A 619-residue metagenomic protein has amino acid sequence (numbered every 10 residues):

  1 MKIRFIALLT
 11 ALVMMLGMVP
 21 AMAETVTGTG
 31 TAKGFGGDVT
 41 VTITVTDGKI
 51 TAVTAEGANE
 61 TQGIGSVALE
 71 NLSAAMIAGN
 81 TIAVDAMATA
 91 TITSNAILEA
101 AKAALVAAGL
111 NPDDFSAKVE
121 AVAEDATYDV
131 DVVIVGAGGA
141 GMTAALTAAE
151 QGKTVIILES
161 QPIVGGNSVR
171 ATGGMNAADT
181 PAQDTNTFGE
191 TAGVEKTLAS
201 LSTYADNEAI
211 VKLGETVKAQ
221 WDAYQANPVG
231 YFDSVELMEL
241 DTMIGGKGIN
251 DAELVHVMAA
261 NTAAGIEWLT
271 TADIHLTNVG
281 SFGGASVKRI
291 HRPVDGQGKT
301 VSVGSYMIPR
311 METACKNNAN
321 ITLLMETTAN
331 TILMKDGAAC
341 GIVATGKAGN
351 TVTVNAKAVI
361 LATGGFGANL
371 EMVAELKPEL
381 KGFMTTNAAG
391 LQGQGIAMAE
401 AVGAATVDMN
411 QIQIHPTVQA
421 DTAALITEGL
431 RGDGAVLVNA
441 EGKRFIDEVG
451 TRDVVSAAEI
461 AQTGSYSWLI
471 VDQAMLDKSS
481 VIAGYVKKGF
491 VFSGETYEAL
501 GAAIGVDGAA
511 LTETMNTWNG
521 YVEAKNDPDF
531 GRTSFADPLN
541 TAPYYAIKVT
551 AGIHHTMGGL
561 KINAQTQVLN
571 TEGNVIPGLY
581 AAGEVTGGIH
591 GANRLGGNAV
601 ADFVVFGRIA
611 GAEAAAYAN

Functional and structural regions predicted by a protein language model:
E24-V119: Active-site- and interface-proximal helix/loop "cap" or "latch" segments in soluble metabolic and energy-transducing
A83, A88, T463-I547, E613 (+1 more regions): Helix-rich C-terminal "cap"/substrate-channel and partner-interaction subdomain that packs against the flavin-binding
V122-A140, I156: Beta1/beta-strand and adjacent pyrophosphate-binding region of the FAD-binding site in flavoprotein oxidoreductases
E150-A171: Glycine-rich FAD pyrophosphate-binding loop
L201-L213, Q392, I396-E400, A404-G508: An anion/pyrophosphate-binding glycine-rich loop and adjacent beta-alpha core in soluble alpha-beta enzymes
D233-N350, L370-E371, V522-T541: Conserved redox-cofactor binding core of oxidoreductases
T331, A510-N593: A glycine-rich dinucleotide-binding beta-alpha-beta segment and adjacent secondary-structure elements that constitute
K347-N350, V354-Q419, F606-I609: Glycine-rich loop(s) and the adjacent beta-strand/alpha-helix scaffold that form part
